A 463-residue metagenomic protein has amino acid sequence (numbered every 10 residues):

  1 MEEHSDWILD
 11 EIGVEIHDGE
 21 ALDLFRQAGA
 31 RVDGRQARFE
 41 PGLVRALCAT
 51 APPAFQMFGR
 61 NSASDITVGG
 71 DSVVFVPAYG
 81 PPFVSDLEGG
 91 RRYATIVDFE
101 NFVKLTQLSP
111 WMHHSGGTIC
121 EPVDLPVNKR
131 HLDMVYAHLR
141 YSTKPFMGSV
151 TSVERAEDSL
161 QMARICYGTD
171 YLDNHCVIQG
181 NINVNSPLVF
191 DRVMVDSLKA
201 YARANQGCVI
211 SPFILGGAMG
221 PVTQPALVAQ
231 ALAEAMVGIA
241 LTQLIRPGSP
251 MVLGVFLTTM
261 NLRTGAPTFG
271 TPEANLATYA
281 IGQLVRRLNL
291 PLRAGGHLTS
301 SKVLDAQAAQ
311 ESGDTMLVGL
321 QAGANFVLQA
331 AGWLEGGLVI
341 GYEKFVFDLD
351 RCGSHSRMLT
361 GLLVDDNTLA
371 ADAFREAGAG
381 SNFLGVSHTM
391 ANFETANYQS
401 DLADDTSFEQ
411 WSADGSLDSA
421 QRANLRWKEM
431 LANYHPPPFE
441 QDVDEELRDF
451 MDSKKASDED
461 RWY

Functional and structural regions predicted by a protein language model:
M1, G13-R26, D33-R35, V73-V76 (+4 more regions): N-terminal glycine-rich anion-binding loops that anchor highly charged ligand groups
M1-E15, A28, L47-A54, L105 (+13 more regions): Change "in soluble alpha/beta enzymes" to "in soluble alpha/beta proteins
M1-H4, I12, H17-L24, E343-Y463: Catalytic-core signal marking the mid-to-C-terminal active-site face
D23-G90: Glycine-rich, N-terminal phosphate-binding loop and its surrounding beta-alpha-beta segment
R26-R31, V177, L215, T258-N261 (+4 more regions): Short acidic (Asp/Glu) and glycine-rich catalytic loops that position anionic groups and cofactors
V74-A78, D98, Q107, L349 (+1 more regions): Short juxta-domain linker segments that transition from a proline/glycine-rich, charged coil into a short amphipathic
A94-Q321, N325: Helix-rich catalytic cores of soluble enzyme domains
T278, G282-L384: Hydrophobic alpha-helical bundle architecture
